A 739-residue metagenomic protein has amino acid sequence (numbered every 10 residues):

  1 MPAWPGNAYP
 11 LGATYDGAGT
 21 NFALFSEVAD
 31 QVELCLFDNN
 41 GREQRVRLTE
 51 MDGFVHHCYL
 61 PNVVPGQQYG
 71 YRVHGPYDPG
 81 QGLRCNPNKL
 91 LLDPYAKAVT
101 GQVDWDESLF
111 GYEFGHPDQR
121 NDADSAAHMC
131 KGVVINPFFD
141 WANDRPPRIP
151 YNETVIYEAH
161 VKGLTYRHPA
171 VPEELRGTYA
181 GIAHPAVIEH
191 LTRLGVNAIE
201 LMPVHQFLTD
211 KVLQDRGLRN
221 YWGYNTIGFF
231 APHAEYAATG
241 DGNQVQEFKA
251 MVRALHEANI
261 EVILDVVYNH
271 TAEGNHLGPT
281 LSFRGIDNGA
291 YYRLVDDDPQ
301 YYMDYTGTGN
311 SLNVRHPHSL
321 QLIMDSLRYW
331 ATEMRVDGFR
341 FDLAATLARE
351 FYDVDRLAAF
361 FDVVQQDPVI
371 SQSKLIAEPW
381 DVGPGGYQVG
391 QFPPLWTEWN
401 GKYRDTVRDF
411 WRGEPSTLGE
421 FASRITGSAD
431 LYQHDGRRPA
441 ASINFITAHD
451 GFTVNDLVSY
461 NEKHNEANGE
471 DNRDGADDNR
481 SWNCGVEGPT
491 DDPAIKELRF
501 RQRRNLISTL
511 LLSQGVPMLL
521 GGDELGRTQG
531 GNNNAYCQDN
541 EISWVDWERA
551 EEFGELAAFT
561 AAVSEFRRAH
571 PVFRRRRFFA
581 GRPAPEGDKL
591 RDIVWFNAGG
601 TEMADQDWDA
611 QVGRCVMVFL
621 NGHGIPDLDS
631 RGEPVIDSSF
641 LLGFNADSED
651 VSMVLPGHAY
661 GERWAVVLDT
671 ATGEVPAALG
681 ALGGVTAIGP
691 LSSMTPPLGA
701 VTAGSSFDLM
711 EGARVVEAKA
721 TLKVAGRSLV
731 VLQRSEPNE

Functional and structural regions predicted by a protein language model:
M1-Y157, K162, T490, I495-R504 (+2 more regions): Carbohydrate-interacting/catalytic domains
L24, Y71, A159, L191 (+11 more regions): Conserved, mostly hydrophobic/aromatic
G75-D140, K211-N225, A258, G278-Y305 (+2 more regions): Core domains of carbohydrate- and sulfate-ester-processing enzymes
D78-G82, T165-R167, F207-K211, H270-E273 (+5 more regions): Short catalytic/ligand-binding loop motif for oxyanion handling, primarily in non-cytosolic enzymes, centered on
S125, H160-R335, L343-V369, G386 (+1 more regions): Substrate-binding/active-site clefts of carbohydrate-active enzymes
T154-E158, A198-E200, N259-I263, G338-R340 (+3 more regions): Structural preference for beta-strand elements that scaffold enzyme active sites
M202-K211, V266-N275, D337, L343-A348 (+4 more regions): Short, solvent-exposed turn/loop segments enriched in Gly/Ser/Thr/Pro and often Arg
R356-G521, G526, N534-Q538, P571-F578 (+5 more regions): Conserved alpha/beta catalytic core and glycan-binding cleft of carbohydrate-active enzymes
